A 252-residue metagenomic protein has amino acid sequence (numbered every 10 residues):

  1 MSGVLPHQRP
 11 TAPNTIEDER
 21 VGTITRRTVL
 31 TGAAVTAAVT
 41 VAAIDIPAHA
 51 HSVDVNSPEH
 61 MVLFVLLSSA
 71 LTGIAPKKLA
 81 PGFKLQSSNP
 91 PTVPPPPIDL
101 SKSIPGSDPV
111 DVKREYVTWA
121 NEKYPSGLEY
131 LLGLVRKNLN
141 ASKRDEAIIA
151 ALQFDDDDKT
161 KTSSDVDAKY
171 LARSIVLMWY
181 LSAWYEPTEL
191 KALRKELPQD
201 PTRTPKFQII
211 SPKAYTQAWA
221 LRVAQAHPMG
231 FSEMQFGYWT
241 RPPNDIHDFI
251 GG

Functional and structural regions predicted by a protein language model:
M1-I24: N-terminal secretory signal peptides
G22-T28, A38-N56: N-terminal twin-arginine translocation
A33-A37: Sec-dependent signal peptide hydrophobic core
H51-P76: Immediate post-signal-peptide N-terminus of mature secreted/exported proteins
V62-V65, S69, R114, R173 (+1 more regions): Solvent-exposed, polar/charged alpha-helical surfaces in well-ordered, non-transmembrane soluble domains, broadly
A75-K169: Structured domain cores in non-transmembrane regions
Y130-G252: Mature-region segments of soluble proteins
